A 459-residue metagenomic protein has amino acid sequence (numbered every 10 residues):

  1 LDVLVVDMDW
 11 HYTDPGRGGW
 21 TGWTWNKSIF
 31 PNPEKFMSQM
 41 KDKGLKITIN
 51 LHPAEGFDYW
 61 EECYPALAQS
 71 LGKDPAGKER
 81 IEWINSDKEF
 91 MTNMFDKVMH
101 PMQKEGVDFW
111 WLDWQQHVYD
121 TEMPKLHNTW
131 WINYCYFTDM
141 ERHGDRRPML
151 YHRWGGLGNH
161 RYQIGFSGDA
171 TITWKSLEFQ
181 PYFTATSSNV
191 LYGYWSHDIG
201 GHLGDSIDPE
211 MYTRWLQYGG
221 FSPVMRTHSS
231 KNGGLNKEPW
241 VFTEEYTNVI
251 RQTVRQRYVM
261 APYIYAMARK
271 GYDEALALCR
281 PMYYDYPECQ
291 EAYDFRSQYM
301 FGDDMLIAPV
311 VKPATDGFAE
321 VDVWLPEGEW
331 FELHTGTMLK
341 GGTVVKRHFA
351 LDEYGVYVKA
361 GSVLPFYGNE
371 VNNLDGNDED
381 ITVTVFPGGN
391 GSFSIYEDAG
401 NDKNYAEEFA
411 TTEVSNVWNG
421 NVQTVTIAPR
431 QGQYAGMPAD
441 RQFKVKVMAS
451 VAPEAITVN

Functional and structural regions predicted by a protein language model:
L1-K359: Catalytic-domain carbohydrate-binding cleft regions of carbohydrate-active enzymes
V356-V458: Accessory, solvent-exposed terminal regions and/or long lumenal/extracellular loops of proteins
